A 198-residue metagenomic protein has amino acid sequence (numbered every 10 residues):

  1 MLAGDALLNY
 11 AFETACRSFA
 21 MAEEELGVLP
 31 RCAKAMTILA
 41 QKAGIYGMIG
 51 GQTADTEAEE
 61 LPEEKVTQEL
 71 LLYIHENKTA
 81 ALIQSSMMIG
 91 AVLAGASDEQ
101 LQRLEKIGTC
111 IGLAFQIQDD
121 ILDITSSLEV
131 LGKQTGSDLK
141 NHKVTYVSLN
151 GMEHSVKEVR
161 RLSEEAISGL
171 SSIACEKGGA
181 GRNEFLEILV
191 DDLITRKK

Functional and structural regions predicted by a protein language model:
M1-S171, G179-D191: Mg2+-dependent prenyl diphosphate-binding active-site environment of isoprenoid biosynthetic enzymes
D192-K198: C-terminal domain/tail detector
